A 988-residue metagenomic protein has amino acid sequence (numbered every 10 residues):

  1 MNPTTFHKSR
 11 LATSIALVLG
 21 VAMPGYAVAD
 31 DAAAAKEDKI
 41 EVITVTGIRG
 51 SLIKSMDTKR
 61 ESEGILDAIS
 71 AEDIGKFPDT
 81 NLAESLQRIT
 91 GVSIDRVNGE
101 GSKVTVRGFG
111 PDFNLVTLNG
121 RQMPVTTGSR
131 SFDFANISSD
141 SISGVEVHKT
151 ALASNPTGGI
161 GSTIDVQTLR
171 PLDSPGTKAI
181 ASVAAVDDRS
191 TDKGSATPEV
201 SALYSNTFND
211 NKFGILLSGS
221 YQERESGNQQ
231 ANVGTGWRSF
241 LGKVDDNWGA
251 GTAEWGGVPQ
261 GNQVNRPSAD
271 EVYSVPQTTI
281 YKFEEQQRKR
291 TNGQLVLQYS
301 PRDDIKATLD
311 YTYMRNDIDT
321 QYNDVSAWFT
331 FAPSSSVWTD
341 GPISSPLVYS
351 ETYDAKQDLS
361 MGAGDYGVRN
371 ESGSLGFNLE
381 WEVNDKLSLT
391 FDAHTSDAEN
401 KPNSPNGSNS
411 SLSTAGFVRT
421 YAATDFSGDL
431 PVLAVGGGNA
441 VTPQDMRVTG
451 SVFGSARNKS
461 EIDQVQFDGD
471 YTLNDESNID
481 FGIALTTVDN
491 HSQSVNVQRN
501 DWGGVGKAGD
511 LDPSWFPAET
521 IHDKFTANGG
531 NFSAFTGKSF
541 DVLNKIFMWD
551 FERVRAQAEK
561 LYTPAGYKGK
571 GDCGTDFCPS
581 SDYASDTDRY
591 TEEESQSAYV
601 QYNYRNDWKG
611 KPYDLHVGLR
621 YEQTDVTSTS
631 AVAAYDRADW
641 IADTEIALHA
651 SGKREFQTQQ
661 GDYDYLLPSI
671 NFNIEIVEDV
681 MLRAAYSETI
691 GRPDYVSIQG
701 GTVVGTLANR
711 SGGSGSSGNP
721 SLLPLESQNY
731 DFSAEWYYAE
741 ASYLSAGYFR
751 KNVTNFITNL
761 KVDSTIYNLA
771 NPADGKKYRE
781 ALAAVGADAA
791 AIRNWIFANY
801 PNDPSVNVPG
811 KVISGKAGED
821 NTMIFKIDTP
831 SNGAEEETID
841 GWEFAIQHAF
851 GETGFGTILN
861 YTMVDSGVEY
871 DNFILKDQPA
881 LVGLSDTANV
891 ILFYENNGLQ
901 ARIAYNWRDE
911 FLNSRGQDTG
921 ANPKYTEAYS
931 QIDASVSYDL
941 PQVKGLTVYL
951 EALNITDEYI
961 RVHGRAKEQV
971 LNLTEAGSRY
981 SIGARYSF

Functional and structural regions predicted by a protein language model:
F6-S9, S14, V28, V452-G454 (+9 more regions): Conserved C-terminal beta-signal and adjacent last beta-strands/turns of outer-membrane beta-barrel proteins
T44-G75, K103, P111-N114, R121: N-terminal periplasmic "start-of-domain" segments of outer-membrane beta-barrel proteins
L82-S85, S102-T105, T117, D133 (+2 more regions): N-terminal periplasmic accessory domains that precede and gate Gram-negative outer-membrane beta-barrel machines
A83-Q122: Extracytoplasmic beta-strand/coil segments of soluble accessory domains associated with Gram-negative outer-membrane
R121-K149: Short acidic/polar hinge/loop motifs at secondary-structure boundaries that mediate gating or recognition
G194-S334, G367-N378, V383, S388-L389 (+2 more regions): Transmembrane beta-barrel wall of Gram-negative outer-membrane proteins
N370-S372, T591, G661, I690-G747 (+6 more regions): Outer-membrane beta-barrel signature, preferentially recognizing the C-terminal barrel domain of Gram-negative
N752, I757-V762, N768-G916, T956: Gram-negative outer-membrane beta-barrel transporters
